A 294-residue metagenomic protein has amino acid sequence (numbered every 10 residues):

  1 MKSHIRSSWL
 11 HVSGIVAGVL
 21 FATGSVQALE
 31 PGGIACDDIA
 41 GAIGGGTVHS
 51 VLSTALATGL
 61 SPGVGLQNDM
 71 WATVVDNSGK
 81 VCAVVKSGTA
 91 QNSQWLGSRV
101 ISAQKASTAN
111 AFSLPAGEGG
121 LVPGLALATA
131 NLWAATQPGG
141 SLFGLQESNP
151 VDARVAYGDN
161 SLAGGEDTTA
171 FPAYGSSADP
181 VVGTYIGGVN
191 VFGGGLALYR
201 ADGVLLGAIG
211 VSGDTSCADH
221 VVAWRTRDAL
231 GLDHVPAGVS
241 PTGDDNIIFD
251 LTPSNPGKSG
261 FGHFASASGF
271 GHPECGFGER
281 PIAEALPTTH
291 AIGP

Functional and structural regions predicted by a protein language model:
K2-S13: Bacterial N-terminal signal peptides that target proteins for export
S13-G24: Bacterial N-terminal signal peptides
L29-P294: Flexible, solvent-exposed loop/hinge segments and secondary-structure transition points
